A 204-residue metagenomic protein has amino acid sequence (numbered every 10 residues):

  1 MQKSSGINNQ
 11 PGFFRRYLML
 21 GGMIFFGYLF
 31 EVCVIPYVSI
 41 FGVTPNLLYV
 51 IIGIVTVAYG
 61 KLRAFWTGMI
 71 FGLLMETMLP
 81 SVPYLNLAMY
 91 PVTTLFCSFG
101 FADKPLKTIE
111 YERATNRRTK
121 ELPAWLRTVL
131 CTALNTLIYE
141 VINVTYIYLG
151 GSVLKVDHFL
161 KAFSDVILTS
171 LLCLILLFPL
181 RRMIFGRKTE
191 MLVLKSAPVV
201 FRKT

Functional and structural regions predicted by a protein language model:
M1-T204: Terminal, non-globular segments
